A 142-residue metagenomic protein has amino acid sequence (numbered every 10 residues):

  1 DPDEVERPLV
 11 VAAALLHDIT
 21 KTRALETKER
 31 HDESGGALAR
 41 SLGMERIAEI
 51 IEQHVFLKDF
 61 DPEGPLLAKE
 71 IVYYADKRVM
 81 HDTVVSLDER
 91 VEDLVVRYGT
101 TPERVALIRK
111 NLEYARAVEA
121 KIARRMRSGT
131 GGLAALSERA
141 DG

Functional and structural regions predicted by a protein language model:
D1-V5, L16, L42-M44, F56-G142: Divalent metal-dependent phosphate-bond-processing catalytic cores, especially two-metal-ion Mg2+/Mn2+ enzymes that act
V5-R40, E49-K58: His-Asp-centered metal-binding catalytic motifs of divalent-metal-dependent phosphohydrolases/nucleases
